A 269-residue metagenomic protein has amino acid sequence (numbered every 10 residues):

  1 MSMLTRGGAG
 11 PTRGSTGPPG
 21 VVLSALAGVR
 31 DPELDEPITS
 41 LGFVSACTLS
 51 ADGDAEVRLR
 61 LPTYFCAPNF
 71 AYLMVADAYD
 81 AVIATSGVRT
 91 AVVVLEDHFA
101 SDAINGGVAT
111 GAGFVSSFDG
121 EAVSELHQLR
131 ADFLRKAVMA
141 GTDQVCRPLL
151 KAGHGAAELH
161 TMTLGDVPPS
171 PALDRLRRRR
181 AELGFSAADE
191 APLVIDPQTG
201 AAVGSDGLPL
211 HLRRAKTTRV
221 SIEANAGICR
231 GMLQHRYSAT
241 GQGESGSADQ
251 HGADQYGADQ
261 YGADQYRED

Functional and structural regions predicted by a protein language model:
M1-Y64, N69-D269: Domain-level signature for proteins that mediate thiol-based redox and metal-cofactor handling
